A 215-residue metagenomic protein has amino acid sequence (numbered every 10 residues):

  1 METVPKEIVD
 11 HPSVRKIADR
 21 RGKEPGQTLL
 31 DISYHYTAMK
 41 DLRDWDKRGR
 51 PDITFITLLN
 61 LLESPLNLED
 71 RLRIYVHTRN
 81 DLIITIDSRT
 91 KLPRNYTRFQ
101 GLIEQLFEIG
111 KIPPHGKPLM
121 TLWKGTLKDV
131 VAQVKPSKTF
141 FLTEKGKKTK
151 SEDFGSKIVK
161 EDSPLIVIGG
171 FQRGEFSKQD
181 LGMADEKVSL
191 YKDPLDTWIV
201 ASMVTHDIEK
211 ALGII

Functional and structural regions predicted by a protein language model:
M1-G146, E209-I214: RNA substrate-binding interface of SAM-dependent RNA methyltransferases
T3-V4, I83-I84, K148-K150, G174-F176 (+1 more regions): Eukaryotic short linear interaction motifs
I8-V9, D153-F154, Q179-L181: Short coil/turn segments at secondary-structure boundaries
Q133, K157-K160, D180: Structural alpha-helical scaffold elements that stabilize or flank donor/cofactor-binding regions in carbohydrate
K138-F141, P164-L165, E186: Structural motif
T143-E152, D162-E175: Long, charge-patterned amphipathic alpha-helical coiled-coil/hairpin "stalk" segments used as oligomerization
S156-K157, I199: RNase H-like, Mg2+-dependent phosphodiesterase core, and more generally RNA phosphate-backbone-engaging helix-loop
Q172-I215: Structured adenosyl-cofactor binding patch, chiefly the S-adenosyl-L-methionine
